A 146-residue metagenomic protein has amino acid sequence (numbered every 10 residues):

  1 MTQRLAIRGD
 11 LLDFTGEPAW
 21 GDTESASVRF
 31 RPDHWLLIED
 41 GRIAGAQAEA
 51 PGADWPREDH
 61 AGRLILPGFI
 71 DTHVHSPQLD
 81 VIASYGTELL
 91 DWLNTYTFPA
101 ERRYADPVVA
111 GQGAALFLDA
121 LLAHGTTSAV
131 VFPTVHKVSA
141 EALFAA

Functional and structural regions predicted by a protein language model:
M1-G52, L64: N-terminal metal-binding scaffold of metallo-dependent hydrolase/deaminase domains
Q3-G9, P51-W92, A115, D119-A123: Replace "His-x-His-based motif
E24, E39, R57-D59, Y96: Short, isolated positions within intrinsically disordered regulatory regions of eukaryotic proteins
H34-W35, G62, A142-A146: Residue-level detection of beta-strand scaffold positions
G45-A46, P67, Q78-D80, V138-A140: Short active-site-adjacent helix-start/loop capping segments
G45-Q47, H73-L79, R102-Q112: Low-complexity, flexible helical/coil segments
A83-A146: Alpha-helical scaffold segments that flank or form the walls of functional sites
